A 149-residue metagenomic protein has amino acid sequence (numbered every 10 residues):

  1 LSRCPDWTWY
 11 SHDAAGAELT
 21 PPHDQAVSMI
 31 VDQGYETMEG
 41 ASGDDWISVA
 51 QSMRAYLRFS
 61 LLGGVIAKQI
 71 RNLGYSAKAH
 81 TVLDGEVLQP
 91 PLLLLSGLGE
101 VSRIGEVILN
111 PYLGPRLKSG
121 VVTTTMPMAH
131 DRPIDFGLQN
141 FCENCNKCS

Functional and structural regions predicted by a protein language model:
L1-S149: Catalytic cores of enzyme domains
